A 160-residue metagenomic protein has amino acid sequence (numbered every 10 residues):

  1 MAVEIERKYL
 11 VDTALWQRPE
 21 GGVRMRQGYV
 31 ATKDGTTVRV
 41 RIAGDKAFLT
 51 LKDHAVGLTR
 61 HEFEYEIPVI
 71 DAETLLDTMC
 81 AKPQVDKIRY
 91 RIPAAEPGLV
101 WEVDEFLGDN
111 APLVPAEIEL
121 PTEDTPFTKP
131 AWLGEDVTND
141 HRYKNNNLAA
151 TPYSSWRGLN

Functional and structural regions predicted by a protein language model:
M1-N160: Phosphate-end processing signature that detects enzymes handling 5′-triphosphorylated RNA and polyphosphate
